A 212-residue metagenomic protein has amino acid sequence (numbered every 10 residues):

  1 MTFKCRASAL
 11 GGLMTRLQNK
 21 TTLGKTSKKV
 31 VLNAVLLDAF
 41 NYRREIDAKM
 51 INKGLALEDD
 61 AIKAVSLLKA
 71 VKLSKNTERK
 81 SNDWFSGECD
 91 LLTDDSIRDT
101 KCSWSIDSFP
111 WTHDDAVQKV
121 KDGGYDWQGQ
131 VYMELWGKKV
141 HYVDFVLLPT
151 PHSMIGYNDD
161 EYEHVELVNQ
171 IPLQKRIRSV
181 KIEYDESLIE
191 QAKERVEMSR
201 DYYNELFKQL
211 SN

Functional and structural regions predicted by a protein language model:
M1-A56, A64, K119, P151-Y157 (+1 more regions): Charged, glycine-rich intrinsically disordered N-terminal tails and low-complexity linkers that flank
L57, D83-W84, K121-Q128: Short, glycine/acidic-rich beta->alpha junctions
D60-A64, L68, V131, L135: Amphipathic alpha-helical segments that form well-ordered structural scaffolds and often line/cohere around active
V65, C89-P110, Y132: Conserved catalytic cores of phosphodiester-cleaving nucleases, focusing on short active-site segments
S66-W84, C89-D90: A short acidic/basic microdomain associated with nuclease active sites
S74-K75, I97-T100, Y142-L147: A structural signal for short, well-ordered beta-strand segments and their strand-loop junctions that often border
W84-E88, T93-D95, D126-W127, K138: Short connector loops at helix/strand junctions that flank enzyme active sites, especially segments positioning acidic
A116-D122, V131-N212: Metal-dependent nuclease catalytic regions and adjoining charged, substrate-binding loops involved in nucleic-acid end
